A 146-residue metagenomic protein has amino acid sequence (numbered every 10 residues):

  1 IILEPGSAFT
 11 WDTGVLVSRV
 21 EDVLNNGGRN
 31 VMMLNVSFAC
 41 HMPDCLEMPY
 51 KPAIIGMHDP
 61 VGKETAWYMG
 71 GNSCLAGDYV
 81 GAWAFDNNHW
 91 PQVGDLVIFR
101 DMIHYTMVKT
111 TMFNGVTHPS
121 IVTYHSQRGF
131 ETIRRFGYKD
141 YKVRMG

Functional and structural regions predicted by a protein language model:
I1-G146: Charged (often Lys/Glu-rich) extended helix/loop segments that serve as interaction or gating elements
